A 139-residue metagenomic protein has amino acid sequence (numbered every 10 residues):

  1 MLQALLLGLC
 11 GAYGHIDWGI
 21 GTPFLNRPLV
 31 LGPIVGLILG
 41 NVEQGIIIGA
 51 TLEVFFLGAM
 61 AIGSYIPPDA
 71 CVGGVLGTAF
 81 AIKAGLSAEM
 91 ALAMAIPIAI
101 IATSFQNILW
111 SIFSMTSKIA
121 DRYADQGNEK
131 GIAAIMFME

Functional and structural regions predicted by a protein language model:
M1-V72: Hydrophobic transmembrane alpha-helices
G8-A12, I34, A79, A95-T103 (+1 more regions): Transmembrane helix-bundle signature of multi-pass membrane transporters/permeases
G11-W18, Q44, A81, G85 (+2 more regions): Generic secondary-structure signature for well-ordered alpha-helical cores
F56-I100: Long, highly hydrophobic alpha-helical transmembrane signal-anchor segments
A93-E139: Helix-loop-helix junctions within the multi-pass membrane cores of secondary transporters/permeases
